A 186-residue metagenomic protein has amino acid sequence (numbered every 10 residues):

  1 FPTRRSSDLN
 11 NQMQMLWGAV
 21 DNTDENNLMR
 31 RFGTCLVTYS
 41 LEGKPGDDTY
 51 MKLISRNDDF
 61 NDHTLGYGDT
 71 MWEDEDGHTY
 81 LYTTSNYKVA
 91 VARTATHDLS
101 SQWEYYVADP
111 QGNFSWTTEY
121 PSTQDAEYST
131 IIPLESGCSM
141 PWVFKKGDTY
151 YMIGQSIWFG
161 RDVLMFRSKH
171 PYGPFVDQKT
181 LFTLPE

Functional and structural regions predicted by a protein language model:
F1-S6: Short, small-residue-biased leader/transition segments that mark boundaries at the very start of proteins
N10-M15, D76-L81, T149-Y151: Entry beta-strands of beta-propeller and related beta-repeat scaffolds
W17-I54: Beta-propeller domains
V20-D24, N86-V89, I157-G160: Short glycine/acidic-enriched loop and turn motifs that connect beta-strands
L28-G43, V91-H97, L164-P171: Beta-propeller blade signature
L41-L53, D98-Y105, F114, H170-D177: Beta-strand initiation motifs
D62-W72, G137-K146: Beta-rich, blade/repeat-based domains predominating in secreted/periplasmic proteins but also intracellular
F175-E186: Conserved blade-ending motifs and adjacent loop-strand segments that build the rim/top face of beta-propeller domains
